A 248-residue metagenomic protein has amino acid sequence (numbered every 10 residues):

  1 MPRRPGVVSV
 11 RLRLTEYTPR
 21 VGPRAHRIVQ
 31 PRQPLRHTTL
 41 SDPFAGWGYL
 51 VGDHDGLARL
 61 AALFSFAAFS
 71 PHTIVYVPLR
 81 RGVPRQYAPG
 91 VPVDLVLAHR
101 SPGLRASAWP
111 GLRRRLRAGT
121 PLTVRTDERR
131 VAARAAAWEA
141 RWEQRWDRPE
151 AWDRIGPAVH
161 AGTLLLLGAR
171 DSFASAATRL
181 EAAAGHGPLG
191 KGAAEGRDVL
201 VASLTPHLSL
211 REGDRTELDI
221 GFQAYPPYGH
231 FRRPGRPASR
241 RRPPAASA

Functional and structural regions predicted by a protein language model:
M1-A248: Positively charged, low-complexity terminal tracts and the immediately adjacent first secondary-structure elements
